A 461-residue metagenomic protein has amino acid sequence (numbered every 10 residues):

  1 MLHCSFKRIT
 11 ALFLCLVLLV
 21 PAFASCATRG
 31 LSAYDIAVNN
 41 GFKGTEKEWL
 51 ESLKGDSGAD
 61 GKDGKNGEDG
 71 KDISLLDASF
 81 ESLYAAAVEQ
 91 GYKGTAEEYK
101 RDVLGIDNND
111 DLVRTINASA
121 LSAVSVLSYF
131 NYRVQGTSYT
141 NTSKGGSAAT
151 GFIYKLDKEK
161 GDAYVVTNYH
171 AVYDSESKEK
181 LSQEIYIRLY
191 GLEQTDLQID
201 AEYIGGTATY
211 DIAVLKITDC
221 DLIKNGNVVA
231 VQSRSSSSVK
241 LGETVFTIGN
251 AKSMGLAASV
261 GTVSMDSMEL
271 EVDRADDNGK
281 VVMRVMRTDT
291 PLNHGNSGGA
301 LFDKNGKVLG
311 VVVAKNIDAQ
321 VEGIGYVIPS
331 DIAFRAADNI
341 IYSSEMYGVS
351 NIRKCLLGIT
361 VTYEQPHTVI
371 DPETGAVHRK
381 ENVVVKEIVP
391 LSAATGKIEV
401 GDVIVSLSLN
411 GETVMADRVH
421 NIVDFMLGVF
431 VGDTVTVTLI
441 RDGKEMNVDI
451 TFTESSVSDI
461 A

Functional and structural regions predicted by a protein language model:
A27-V88, Y92, A96-G105: Collagen/collagen-like triple-helix recognition
D107-R114, N131-N168, Q198-D200, A258 (+3 more regions): A conserved glycine-rich beta-strand in the N-terminal activation segment of trypsin-fold
D111-L112, A251, K304, V308-G375 (+4 more regions): C-terminal cap/linker of serine protease catalytic domains
R114-T115, I153, S175-S177, E202-I204 (+4 more regions): Active-site substrate-binding loop(s) of clan PA
R133, Y169-S182, L222-V229, I248-G261 (+4 more regions): Active-site loop architecture of trypsin-fold serine endopeptidases
Q135-K144, Q194, I204-Y210, D221-K224 (+3 more regions): Gly/Ser-enriched beta-turn/beta-hairpin loop segments
T150, K160, V229-Q232, T290-P291 (+2 more regions): PDZ/PDZ-like domain segments forming the peptide/carboxylate-binding groove, activating on the N-terminal beta-strands
K155-Y210, D219-C220: Catalytic-histidine neighborhood of serine endopeptidases, predominantly the chymotrypsin-like S1/PA family
